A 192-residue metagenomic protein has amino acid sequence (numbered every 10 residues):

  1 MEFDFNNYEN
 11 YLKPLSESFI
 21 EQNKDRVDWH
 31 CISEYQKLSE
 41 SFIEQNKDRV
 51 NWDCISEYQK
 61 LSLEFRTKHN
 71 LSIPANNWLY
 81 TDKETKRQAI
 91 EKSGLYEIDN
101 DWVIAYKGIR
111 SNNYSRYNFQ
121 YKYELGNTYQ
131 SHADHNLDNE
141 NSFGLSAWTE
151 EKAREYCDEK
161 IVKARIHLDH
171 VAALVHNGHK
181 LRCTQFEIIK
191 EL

Functional and structural regions predicted by a protein language model:
M1-K92: Alpha-helical scaffold segments
N23, Y106-I109, L145-E150: Short His-Asn-centered micro-motif
I32, I55, G126, S146-E150: Short low-polarity hydrophobic stretches
S39, S62, N113, D169-V171 (+1 more regions): Generic "edge-of-domain/loop-turn" microfeature
S72-I73, R87, V103, V162 (+1 more regions): N-terminal cationic amphipathic segment used for targeting or macromolecule association
L79-S142, D158-E159: ADP-ribose/NAD+-binding catalytic cleft of ART/PARP-like enzymes
Q130-L192: ADP-ribosyltransferase catalytic core
